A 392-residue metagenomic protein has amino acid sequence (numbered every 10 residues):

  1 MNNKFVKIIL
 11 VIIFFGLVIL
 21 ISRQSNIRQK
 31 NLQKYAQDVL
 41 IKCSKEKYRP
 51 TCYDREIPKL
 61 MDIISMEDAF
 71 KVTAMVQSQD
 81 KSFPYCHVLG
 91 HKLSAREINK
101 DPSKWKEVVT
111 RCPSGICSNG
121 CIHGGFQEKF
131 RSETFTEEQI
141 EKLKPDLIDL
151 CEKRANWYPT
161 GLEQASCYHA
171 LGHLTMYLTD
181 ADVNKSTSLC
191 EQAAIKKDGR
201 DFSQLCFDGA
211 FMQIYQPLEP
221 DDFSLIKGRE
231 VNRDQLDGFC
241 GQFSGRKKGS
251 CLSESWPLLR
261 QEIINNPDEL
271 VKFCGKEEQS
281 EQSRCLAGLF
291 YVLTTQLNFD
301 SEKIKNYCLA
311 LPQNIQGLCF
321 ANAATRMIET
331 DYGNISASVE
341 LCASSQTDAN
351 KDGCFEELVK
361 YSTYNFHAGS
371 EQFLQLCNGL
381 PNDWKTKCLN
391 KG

Functional and structural regions predicted by a protein language model:
M1-F5: Positively charged n-region of N-terminal signal peptides that target proteins for export
K7-L10, V18-G392: Non-catalytic tandem-repeat scaffold regions and their flanking low-complexity/translocation tails
